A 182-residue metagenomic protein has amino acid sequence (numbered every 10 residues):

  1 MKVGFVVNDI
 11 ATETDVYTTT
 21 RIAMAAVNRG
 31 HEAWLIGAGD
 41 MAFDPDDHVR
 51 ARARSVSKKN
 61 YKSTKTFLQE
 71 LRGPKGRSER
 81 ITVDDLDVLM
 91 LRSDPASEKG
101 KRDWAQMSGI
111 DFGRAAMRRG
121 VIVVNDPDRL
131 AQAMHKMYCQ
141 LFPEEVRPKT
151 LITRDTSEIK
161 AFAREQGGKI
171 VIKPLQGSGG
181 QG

Functional and structural regions predicted by a protein language model:
K2-G182: Active-site nucleotide/adenylate-binding loops and adjacent lid/helix of ATP-dependent enzymes
